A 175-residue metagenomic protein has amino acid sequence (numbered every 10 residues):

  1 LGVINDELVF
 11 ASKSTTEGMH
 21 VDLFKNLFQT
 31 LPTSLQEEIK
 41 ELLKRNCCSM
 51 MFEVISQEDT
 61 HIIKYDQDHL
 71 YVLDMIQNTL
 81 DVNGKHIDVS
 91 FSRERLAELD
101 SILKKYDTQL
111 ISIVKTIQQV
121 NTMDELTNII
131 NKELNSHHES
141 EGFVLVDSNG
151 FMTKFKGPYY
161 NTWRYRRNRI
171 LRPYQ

Functional and structural regions predicted by a protein language model:
L1-Q175: Core nucleotide-handling region used for phosphoryl-transfer chemistry
